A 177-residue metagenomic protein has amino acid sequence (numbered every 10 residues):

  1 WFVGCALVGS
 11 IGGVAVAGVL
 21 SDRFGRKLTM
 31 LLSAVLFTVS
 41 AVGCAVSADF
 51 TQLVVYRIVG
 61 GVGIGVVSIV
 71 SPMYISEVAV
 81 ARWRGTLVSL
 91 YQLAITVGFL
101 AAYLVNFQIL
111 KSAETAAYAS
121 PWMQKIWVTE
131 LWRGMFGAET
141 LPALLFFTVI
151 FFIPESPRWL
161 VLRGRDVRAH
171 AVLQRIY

Functional and structural regions predicted by a protein language model:
W1-Y177: Transmembrane-helix signature of 12-pass secondary carriers
